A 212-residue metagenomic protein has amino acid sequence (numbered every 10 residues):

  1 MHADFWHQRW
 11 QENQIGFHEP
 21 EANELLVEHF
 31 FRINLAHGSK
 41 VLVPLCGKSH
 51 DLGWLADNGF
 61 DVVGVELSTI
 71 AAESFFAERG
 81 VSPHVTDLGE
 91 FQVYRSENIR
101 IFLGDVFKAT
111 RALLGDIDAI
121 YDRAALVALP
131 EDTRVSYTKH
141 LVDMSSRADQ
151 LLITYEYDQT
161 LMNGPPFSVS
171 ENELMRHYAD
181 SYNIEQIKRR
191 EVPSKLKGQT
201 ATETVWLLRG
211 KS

Functional and structural regions predicted by a protein language model:
M1-G38, K48-D51, G64-I99, L103-L113 (+2 more regions): Class I (Rossmann-like) S-adenosyl-L-methionine-dependent methyltransferase catalytic domain, capturing the SAM-binding
L42-G47, A125: Class I SAM-dependent methyltransferase "Motif I" SAM/SAH-binding loop
C46-K48, E131-D132: Short beta->alpha connector loops
D51, D122-R123: Conserved acidic functional residues
A56-D57: Gly/Ala-rich phosphate-binding loop of Rossmann-like dinucleotide-binding domains, activating on the conserved
F60: Conserved acetyl-CoA-binding loop of GNAT-fold acetyltransferases
A112-I120: A short acidic, Gly/Pro-enriched loop at the edge of an enzyme's catalytic core that lines a small-molecule cofactor
A128-H140: A short, conserved alpha-helix within the catalytic core of class I
